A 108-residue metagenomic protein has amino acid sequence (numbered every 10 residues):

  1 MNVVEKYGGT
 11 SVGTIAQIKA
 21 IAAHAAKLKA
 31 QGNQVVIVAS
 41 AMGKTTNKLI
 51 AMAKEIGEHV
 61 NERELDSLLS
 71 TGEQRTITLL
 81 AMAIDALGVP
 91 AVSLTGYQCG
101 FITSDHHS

Functional and structural regions predicted by a protein language model:
M1-S108: Nucleotide/pyrophosphate-binding catalytic subdomain
